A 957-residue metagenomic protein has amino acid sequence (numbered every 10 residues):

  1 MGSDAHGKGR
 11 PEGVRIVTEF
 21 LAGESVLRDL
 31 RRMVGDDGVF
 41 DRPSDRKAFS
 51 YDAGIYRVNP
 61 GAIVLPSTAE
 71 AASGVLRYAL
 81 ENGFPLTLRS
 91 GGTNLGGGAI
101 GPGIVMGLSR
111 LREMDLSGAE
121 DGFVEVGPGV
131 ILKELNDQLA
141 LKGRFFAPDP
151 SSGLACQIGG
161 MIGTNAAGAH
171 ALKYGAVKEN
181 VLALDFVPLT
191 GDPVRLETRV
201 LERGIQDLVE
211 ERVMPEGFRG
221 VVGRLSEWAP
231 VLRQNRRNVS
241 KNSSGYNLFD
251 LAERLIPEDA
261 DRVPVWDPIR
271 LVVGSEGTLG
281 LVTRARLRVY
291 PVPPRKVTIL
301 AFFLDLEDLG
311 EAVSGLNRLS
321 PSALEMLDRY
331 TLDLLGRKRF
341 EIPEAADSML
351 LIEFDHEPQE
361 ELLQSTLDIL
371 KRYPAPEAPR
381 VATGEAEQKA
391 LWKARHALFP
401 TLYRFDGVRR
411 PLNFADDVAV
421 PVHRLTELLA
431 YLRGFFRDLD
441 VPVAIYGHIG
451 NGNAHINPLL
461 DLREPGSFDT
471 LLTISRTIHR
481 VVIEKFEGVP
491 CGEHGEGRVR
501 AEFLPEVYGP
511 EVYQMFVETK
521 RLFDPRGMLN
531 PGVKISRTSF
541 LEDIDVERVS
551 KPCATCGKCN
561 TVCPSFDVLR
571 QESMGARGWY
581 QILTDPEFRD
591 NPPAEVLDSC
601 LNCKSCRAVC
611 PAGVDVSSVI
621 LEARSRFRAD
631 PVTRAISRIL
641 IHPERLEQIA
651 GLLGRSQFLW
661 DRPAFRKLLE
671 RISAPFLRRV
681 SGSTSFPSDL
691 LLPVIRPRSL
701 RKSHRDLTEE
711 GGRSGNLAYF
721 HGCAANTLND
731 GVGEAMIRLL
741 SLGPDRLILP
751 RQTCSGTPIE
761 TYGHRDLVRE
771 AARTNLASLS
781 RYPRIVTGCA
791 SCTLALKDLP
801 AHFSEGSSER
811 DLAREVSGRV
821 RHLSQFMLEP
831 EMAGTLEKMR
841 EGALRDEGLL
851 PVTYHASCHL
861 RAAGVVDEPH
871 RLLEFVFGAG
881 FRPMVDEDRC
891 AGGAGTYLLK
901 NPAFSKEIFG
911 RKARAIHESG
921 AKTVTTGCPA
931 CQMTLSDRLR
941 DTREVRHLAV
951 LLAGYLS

Functional and structural regions predicted by a protein language model:
G2-R77, T93-G122, S151, Y174 (+6 more regions): N-terminal flexible segment immediately upstream of the FAD-binding catalytic core in FAD-dependent oxidoreductases
T18, L30, G54-L86, I104 (+7 more regions): N-terminal glycine-rich flavin-associated loop
P43, F49, I256, R262-V265 (+4 more regions): C-terminal substrate-recognition/cap domain of FAD-linked oxidoreductases
D137-L139, A169-P188, F303-L316, P321-Y373 (+9 more regions): Phosphate/diphosphate-binding loops
M161-G336, A346-L351, D567-D585, S605-R607: Mobile "lid/hinge" segments at catalytic clefts and subdomain interfaces of large enzymes
K173, E547-F566, P592-V614, H859 (+1 more regions): Cysteine-centered iron-sulfur cluster-binding motifs in ferredoxin-type domains/subunits of redox enzymes
D524, V616-S957: Iron-sulfur cluster-binding electron-transfer modules in prokaryotic oxidoreductases
I535, F566-E595, G613-R638, T942-L951: Non-heme iron-sulfur electron-transfer modules
